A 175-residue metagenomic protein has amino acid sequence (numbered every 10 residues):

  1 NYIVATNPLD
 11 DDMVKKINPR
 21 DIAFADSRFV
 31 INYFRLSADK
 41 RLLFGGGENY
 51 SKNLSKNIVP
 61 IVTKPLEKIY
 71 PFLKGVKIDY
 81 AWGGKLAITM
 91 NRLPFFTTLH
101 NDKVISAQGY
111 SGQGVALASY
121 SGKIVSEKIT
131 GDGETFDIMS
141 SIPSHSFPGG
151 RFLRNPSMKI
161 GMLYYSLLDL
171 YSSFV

Functional and structural regions predicted by a protein language model:
N1-D11, K16-Y80, K85-H100: Active-site substrate-recognition segment that forms the wall of the catalytic cavity or substrate channel
H100-I105, Y110-V175: C-terminal lid/capping helical subdomain adjacent to the catalytic/cofactor pocket in oxidative enzymes
